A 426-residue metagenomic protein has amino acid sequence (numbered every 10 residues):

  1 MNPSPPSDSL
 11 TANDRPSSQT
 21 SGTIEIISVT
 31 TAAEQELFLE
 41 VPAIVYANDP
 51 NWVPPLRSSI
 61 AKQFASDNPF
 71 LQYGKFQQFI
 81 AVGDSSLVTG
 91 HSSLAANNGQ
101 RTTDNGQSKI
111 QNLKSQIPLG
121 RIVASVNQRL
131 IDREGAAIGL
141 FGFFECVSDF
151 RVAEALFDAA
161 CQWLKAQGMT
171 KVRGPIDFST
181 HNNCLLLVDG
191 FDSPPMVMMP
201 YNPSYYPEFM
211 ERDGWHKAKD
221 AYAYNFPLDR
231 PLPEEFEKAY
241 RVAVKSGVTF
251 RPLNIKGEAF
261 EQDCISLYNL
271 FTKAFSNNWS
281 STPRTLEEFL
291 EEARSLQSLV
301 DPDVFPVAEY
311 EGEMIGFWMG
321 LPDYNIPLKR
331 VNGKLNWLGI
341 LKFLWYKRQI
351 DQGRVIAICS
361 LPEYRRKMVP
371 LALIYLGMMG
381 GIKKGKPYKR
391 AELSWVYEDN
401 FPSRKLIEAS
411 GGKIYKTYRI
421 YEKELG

Functional and structural regions predicted by a protein language model:
N2-Q19, D84-I117: Short, basic, low-complexity termini and linkers enriched in Ser/Thr/Gly/Pro that act as targeting/leader peptides
P6, S21-G22, P200-S280: Acyltransferase donor/substrate-recognition loop-hinge adjacent to the catalytic core
G22-A61, C161: TRNA-binding/sensing appendages of the translation machinery
P42-F79, G83, A124-D132, I255-A259 (+1 more regions): A conserved beta-strand-loop-helix scaffold within acyl/acetyltransferase catalytic domains
I122-V126, F143, R173-F178, K219-A221: Glycine-rich, histidine-containing beta strand-loop boundary motifs that form or position
V126-R129, K329-R330, I358, K405-E408 (+1 more regions): Alpha-helical subdomain
I131-G214, V331-S410: Acyl-donor binding region in acyl/amide transferases
